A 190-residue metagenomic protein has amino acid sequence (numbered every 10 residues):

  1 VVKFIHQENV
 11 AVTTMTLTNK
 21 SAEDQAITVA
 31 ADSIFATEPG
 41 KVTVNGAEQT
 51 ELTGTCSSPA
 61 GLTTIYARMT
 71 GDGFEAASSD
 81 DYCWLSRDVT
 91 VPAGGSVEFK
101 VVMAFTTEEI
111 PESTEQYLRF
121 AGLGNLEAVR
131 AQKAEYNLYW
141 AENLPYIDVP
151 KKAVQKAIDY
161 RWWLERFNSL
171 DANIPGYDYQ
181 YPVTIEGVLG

Functional and structural regions predicted by a protein language model:
V1-L85, V89, Q116-A134: Polysaccharide-binding surfaces and accessory modules of carbohydrate-active proteins
K3, D32, T55-S57, V102-T106 (+2 more regions): Structured loops at beta-to-helix junctions and adjacent beta-edge loops in soluble globular domains
E8-V10, G94, I147, V154: Active-site-proximal structural scaffolding
V10-V12, Q25-I27, V89-E109: Short Pro-Gly-centered flexible turn/kink motifs
S21, S33-T37, F105-E109, L164 (+1 more regions): Short loop/turn segments at secondary-structure transitions that flank enzyme active sites
S113: Short, surface-exposed ligand- or partner-binding patches at beta-edge/loop junctions that are enriched in aromatics
V129-G190: Substrate-binding groove/exosite segments of carbohydrate-active enzymes
